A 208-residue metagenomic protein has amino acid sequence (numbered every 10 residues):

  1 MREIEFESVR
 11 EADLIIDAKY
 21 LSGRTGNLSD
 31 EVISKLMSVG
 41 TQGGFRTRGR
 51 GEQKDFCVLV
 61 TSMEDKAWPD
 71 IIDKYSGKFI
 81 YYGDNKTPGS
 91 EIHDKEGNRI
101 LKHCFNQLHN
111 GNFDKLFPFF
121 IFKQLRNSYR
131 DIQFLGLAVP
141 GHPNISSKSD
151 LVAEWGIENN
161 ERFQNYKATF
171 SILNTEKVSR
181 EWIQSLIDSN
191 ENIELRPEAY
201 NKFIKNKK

Functional and structural regions predicted by a protein language model:
M1-D55, R130-L135, V139-K208: Contiguous surface segments at macromolecular interaction interfaces
L14-D131: Acidic, glycine-rich low-complexity segments with interspersed aromatic residues
